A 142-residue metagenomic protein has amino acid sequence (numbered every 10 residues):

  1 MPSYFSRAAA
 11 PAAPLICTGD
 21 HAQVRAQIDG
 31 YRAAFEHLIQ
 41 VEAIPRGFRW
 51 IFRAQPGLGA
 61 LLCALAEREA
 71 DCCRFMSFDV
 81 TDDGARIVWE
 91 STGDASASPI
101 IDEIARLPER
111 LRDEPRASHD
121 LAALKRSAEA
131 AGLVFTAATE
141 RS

Functional and structural regions predicted by a protein language model:
M1-A64, S77-S142: Secretory/periplasmic and organellar redox-cofactor proteins
L65-E69: Short, solvent-exposed amphipathic alpha-helical segments in soluble enzyme and RNA/protein-processing domains
